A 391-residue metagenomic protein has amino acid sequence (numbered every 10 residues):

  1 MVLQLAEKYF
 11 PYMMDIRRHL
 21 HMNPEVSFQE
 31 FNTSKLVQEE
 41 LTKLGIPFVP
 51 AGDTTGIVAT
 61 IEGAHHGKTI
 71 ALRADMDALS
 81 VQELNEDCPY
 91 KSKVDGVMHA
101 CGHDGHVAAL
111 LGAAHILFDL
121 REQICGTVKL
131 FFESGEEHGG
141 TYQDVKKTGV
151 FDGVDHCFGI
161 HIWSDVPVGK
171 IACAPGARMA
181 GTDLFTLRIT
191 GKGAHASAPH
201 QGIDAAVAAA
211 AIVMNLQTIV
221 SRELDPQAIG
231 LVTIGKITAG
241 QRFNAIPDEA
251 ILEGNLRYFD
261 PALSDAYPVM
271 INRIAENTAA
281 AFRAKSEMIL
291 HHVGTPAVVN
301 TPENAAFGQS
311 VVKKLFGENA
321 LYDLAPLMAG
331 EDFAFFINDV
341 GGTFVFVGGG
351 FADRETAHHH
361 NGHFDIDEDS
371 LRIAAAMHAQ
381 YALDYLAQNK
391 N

Functional and structural regions predicted by a protein language model:
M1-H99, A108-I124: Acidic/His- and Gly-rich active-site-bordering loop/insert found across diverse amide/peptide-bond hydrolases
F10-M13, S34-Q38, L110, A206 (+5 more regions): Hydrophobic face of alpha-helices
L20, A59, L72, H103 (+8 more regions): Divalent metal-coordination and catalytic microenvironments
E25, D75-D77, G135, W163 (+1 more regions): Active-site beta-loop-alpha junctions enriched in small/polar residues
V58, L79-M98, D104-G105, L117-P247 (+1 more regions): Histidine/acidic-residue-rich, glycine-tolerant segments that coordinate divalent metal ions
R73, S80-Q82, F185, F344-G350: Non-cysteine beta-strand/loop elements that form the S-adenosyl-L-methionine
A210-N391: Metal-dependent amide/peptide-bond hydrolase catalytic core, centered on the "pita-bread" metallohydrolase fold
